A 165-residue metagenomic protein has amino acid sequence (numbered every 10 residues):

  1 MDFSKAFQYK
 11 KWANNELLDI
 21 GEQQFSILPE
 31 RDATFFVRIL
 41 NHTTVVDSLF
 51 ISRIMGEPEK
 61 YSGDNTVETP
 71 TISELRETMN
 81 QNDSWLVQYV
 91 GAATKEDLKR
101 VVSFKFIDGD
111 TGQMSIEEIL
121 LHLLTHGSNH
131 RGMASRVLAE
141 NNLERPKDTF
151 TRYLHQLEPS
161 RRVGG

Functional and structural regions predicted by a protein language model:
D2, L49-F50, E74, W85 (+2 more regions): Exposed alpha-helical structural elements
S4-N65, I107-G165: Short, contiguous alpha-helical
S26, L98-S103: Glycine- and aromatic-rich loop/turn segments at beta-sheet edges
A33, Q81-W85, S103, M133-A134: Short amphipathic alpha-helical surface micro-motifs
E59-R100: Helix-adjacent hinge/juxtasegments
